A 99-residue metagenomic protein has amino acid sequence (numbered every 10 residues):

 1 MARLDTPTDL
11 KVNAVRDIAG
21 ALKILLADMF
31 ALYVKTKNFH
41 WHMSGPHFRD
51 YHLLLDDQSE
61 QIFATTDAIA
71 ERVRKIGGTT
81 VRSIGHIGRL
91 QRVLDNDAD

Functional and structural regions predicted by a protein language model:
A2-L4, V73-D99: Carboxylate-rich helix-loop segments that flank metal/cofactor sites and access channels in metalloenzymes
R3-L25: Disorder-to-helix initiation segments
L10-D17, L32-D57: Helix-loop segments that flank and shape redox-cofactor active sites
K11, K23, K35-K37, K75 (+1 more regions): Context-gated lysine
G20, I24, E71, R89: Charged/polar, solvent-exposed surface patches and flexible loops
G20-A27, L53, E60: A generic "alpha-helical surface" signal
L25-W41, I69-R72: Long, well-ordered alpha-helical segments
H47-H86: Conserved alpha-helical segments that form or flank metal/cofactor-binding pockets of metalloenzymes
